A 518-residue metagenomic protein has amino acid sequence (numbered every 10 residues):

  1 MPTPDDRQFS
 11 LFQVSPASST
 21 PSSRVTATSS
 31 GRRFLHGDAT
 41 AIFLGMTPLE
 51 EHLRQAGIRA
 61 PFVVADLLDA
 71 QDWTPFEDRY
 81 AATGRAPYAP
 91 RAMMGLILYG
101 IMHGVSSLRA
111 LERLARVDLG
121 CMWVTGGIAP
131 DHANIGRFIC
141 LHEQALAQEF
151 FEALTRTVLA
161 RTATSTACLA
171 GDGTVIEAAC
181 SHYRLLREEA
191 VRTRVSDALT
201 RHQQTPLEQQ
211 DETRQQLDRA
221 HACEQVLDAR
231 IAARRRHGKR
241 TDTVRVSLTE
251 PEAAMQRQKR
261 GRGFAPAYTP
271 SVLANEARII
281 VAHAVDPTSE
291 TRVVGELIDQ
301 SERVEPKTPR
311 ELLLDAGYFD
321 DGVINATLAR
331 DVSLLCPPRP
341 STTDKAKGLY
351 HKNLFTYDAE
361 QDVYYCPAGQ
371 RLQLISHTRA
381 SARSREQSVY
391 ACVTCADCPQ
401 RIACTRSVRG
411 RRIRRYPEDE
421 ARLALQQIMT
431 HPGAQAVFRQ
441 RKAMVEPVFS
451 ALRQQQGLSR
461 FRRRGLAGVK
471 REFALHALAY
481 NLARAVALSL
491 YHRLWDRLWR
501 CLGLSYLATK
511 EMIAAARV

Functional and structural regions predicted by a protein language model:
P2-E50: Short, flexible loop/hinge motifs at secondary-structure junctions
P2-V14, A92, I97, G104-V117 (+1 more regions): Anion-binding and metal-coordination hotspots
F12-G31, V63-D78, R214-Q225: Short N-terminal secondary-structure initiator segments
T26-T28, F34-F43, T74, I97 (+2 more regions): Peripheral, non-cofactor segments flanking catalytic/redox cores
D38, P48-L49, D66-D72, R187 (+2 more regions): Short, solvent-exposed coil/turn linker segments
T47, Q55-F62, E250, C398 (+1 more regions): Serine-centered coil/turn micro-motif
L53-L98, H103, P417-L423: Basic, short loop/linker segments at the boundary and entry of helix-turn-helix/winged-helix-like folds
R79-A86, M122-V124, R463-G465: A short glycine/serine-rich beta->alpha loop
